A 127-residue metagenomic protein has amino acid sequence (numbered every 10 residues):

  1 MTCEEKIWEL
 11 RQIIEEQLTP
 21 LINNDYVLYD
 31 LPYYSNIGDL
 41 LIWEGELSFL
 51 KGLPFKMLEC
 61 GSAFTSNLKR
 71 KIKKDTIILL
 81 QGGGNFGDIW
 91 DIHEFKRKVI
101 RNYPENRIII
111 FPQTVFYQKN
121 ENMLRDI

Functional and structural regions predicted by a protein language model:
T2-I127: Aromatic- and Gly/Pro-rich donor/ligand-binding loops that form nucleotide- or phosphate-bearing donor binding pockets
